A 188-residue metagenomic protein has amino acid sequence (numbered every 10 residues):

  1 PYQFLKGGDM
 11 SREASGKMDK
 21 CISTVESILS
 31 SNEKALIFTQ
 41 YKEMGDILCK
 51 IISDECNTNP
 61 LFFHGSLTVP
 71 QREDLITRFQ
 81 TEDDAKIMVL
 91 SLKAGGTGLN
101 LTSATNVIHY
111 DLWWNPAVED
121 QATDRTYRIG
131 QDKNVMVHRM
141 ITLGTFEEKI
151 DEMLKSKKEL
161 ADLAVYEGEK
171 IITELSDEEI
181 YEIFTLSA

Functional and structural regions predicted by a protein language model:
P1-L99, E169-A188: Conserved Helicase C-terminal RecA-like lobe
I52, T58-N59, L67, Q71 (+1 more regions): SF2 helicase/translocase ATPase core recognition
